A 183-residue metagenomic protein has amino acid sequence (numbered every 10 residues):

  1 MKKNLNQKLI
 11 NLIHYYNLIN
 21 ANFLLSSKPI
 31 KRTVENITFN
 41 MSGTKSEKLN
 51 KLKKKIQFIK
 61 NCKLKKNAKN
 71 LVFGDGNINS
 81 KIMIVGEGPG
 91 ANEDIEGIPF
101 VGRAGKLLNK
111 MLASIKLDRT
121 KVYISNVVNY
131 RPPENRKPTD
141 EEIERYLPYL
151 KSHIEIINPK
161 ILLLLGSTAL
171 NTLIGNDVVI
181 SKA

Functional and structural regions predicted by a protein language model:
M1-N6: Short, small/acidic-rich helices and loops at N termini and domain boundaries of DNA replication/processing enzymes
Q7, N11, Y15-L18, N22-A183: A polyanion-binding, active-site-adjacent surface
